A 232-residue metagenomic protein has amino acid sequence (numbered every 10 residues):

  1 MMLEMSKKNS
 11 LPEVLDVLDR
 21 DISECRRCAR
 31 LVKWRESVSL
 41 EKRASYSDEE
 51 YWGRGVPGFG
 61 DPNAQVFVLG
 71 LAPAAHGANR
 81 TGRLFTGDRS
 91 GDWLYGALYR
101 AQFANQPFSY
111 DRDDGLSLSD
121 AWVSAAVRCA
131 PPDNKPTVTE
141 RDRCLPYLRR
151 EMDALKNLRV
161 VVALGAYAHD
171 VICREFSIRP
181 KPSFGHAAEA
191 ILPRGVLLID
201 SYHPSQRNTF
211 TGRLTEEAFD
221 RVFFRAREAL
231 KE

Functional and structural regions predicted by a protein language model:
M1-E4: N-terminal amphipathic/basic-hydrophobic helices that include classical n-h-c signal peptides and signal-anchor
N9-E232: A polyanion-binding, active-site-adjacent surface
